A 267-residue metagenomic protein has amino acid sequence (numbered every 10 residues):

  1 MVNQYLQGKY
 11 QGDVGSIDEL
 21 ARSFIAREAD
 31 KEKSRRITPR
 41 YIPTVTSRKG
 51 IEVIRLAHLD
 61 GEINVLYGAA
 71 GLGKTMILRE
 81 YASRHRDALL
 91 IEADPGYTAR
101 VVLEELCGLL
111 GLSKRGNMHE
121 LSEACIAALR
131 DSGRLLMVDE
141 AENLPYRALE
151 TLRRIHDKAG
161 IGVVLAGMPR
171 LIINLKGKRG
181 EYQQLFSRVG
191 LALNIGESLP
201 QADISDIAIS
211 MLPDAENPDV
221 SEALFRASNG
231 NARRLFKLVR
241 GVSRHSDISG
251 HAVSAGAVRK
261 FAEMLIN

Functional and structural regions predicted by a protein language model:
N3-Q7, G12-E19, S23, R27 (+3 more regions): C-terminal alpha-helical "lid" subdomain
I25, R100-G116: Conserved NTP-binding/hydrolysis module of P-loop NTPases
Y41-H58: Pre-Walker A adenine-sensing motif
H58-E80, D94-P95: Walker A/P-loop nucleotide-binding motif
V65-A70, I155-Q183: Sensor-1/coupling segment of RecA-like P-loop NTPase cores
S83-I91, G111-S113: Post-Walker A helix-loop "phosphate-sensing" segment adjacent to the P-loop in P-loop NTPases
I91-P95, N174-R179, G190-A202: Conserved AAA+ ATPase "SRH/arginine-finger" region at the nucleotide-binding site
T98-A99, S113-T151, I155-D157, G162 (+5 more regions): Mid-core helix/loop region of P-loop NTP-binding domains shared across ATPases and GTPases
